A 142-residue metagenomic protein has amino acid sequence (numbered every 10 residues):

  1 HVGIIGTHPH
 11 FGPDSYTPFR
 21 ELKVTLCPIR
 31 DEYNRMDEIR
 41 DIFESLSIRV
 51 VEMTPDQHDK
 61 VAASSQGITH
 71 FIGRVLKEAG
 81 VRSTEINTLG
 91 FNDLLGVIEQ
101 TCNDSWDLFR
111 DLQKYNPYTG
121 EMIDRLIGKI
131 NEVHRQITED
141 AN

Functional and structural regions predicted by a protein language model:
H1-R49: Rossmann-fold dinucleotide-binding core
R49-N142: An accessory alpha-helical subdomain
